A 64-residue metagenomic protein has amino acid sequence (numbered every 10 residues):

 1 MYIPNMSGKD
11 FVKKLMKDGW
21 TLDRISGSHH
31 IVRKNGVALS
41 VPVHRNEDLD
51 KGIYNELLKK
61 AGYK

Functional and structural regions predicted by a protein language model:
M1-S26, I31-K64: Basic nucleic-acid-binding interfaces
